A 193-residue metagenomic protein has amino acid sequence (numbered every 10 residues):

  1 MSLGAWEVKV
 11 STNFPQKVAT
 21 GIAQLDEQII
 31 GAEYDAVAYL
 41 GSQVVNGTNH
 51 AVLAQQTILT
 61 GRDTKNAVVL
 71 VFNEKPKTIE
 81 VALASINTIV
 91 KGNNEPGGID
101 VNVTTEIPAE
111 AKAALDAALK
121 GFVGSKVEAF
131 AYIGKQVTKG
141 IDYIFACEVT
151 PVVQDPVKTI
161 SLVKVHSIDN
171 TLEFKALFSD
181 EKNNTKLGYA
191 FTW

Functional and structural regions predicted by a protein language model:
M1-W193: N- and C-terminal low-complexity/disordered segments
